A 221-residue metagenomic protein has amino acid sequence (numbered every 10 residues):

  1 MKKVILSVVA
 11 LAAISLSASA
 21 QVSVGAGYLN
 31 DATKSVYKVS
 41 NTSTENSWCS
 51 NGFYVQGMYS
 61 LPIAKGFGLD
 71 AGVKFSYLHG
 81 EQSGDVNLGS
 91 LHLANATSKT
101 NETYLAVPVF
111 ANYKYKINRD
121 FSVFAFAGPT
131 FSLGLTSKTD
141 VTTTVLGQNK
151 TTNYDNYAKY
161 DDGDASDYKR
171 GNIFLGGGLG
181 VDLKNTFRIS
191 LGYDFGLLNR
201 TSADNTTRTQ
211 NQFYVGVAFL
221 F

Functional and structural regions predicted by a protein language model:
A20-L61, F124, T143-G147, L220: Short glycine/proline- and aromatic-enriched beta-strand/turn motifs that initiate or cap beta-hairpins
A20-V22, K65-A71, N101, R119-V123 (+2 more regions): Outer-envelope beta-barrel architecture signal
S23, S43-T97, T186-R188: Glycine- and aromatic-enriched membrane insertion/assembly motifs of diderm outer-membrane and organelle channel
S23-L29, G72-K74, F126-T130, S190-D194 (+1 more regions): Transmembrane beta-strands of outer-membrane beta-barrel proteins
S35-T42, E81-H92, S137-L146, T201-T207: Outer-membrane beta-barrel translocator domains and adjoining extracellular loop/strand segments of Gram-negative
S43-C49, A94-T103, S166-K169, D204-Q210: Replace "Gram-negative outer membrane beta-barrel proteins" with "bacterial and organellar outer membrane beta-barrel
G52-Q56, A106-F110, G176-G177, Y214-G216: Membrane-embedded beta-strand positions in outer-membrane beta-barrel channels/transporters
L61, T100-T201, F221: Outer-membrane beta-barrel transmembrane domain signature
